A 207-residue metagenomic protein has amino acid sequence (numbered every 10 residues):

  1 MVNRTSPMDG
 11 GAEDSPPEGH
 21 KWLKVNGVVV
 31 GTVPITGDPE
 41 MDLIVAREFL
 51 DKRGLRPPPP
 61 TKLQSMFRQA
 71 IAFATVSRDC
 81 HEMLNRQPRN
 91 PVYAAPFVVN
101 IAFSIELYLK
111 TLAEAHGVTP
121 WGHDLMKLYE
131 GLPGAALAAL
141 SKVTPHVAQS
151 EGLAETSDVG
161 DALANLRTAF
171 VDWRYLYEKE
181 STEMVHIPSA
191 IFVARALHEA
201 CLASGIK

Functional and structural regions predicted by a protein language model:
R4-P7, G11-I71, G117-K207: Long, charged low-complexity segments
R53-P88, L107-K110, E114: Short, contiguous, well-structured surface segments enriched in hydrophobic/aromatic residues
H81, Y93, Y108, Y129 (+1 more regions): Sequence-level detector for tyrosine residue identity
R89, P96, G117-W121: Short, surface-exposed helix-loop/turn micro-motifs enriched in polar/charged residues
P91-F103: Alpha-helical scaffold segments that form or flank carboxylate-/histidine-based iron centers
F103-A115, G131, A135: Amphipathic alpha-helical interaction surfaces
